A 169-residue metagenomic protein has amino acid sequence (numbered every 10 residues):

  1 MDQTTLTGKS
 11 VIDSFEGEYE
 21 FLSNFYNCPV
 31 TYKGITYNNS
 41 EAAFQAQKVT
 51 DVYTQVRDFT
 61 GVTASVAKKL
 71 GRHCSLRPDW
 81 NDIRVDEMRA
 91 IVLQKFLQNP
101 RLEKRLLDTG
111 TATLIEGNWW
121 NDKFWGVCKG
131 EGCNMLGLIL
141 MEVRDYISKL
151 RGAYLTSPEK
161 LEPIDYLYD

Functional and structural regions predicted by a protein language model:
M1-D169: Charged, low-complexity intrinsically disordered segments
